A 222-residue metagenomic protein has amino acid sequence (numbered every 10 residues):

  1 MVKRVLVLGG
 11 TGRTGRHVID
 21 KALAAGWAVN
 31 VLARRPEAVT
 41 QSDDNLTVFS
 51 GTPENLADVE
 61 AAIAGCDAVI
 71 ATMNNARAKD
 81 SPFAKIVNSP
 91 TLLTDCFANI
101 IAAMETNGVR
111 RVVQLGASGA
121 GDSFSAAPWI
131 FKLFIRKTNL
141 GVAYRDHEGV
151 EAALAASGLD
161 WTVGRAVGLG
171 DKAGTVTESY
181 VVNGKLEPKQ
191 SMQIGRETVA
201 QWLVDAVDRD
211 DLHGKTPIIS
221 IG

Functional and structural regions predicted by a protein language model:
R4-A25: N-terminal Rossmann NAD(P)H-binding glycine-rich loop of SDR-like oxidoreductase domains
L8, L32, T72-M73, V112-S118 (+1 more regions): SDR active-site strand-loop-helix element
A28-N30, P36, A84-N88, D95-V142 (+1 more regions): Conserved Rossmann-fold NAD(P)-dependent oxidoreductase catalytic core, especially the SDR/UDP-sugar
V31, E37-N99, A103-T106, V207 (+1 more regions): NAD(P)H-binding glycine-rich loop region in Rossmannoid oxidoreductase-like domains and their noncatalytic homologs
L92-L93, D146, G164, I194-V204 (+1 more regions): Substrate-positioning beta->alpha
E151-K172: Conserved beta-loop-beta element that borders a ligand/cofactor-binding pocket
A173-Y180, A206-K215: Glycine/proline-rich active-site loop of Rossmann-fold NAD(P)-dependent oxidoreductases
